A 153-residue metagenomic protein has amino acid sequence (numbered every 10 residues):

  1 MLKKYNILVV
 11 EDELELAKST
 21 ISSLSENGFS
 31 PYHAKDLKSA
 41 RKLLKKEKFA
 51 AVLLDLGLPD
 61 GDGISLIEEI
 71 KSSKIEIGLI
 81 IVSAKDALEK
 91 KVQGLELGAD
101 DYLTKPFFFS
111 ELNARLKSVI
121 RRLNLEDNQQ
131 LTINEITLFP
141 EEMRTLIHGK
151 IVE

Functional and structural regions predicted by a protein language model:
M1-L123: N-terminal/domain-start alpha-helical segments
Y5-N6, K117-E153: Short, Lys/Arg-enriched segments at the junction into DNA-binding effector domains of transcriptional regulators
